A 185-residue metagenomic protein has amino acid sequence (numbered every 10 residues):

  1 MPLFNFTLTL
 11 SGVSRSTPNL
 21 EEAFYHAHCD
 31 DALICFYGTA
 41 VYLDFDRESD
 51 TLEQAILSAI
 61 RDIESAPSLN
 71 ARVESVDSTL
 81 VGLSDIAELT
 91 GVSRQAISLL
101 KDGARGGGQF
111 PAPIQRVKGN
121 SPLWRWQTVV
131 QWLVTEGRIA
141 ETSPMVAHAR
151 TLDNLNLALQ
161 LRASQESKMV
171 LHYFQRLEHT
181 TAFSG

Functional and structural regions predicted by a protein language model:
M1-G12, V81: Short glycine-/aliphatic-rich beta-strand segments at the starts of folded cytosolic domains
S11-D31: Short amphipathic alpha-helix segments
V13-R15, E48-L52, Q127: Helix N-cap motif at beta-to-alpha junctions
D31-P67: Short, intrinsically disordered low-complexity segments
Y37-Y42, R72-D85: Short proline/glycine- and acidic-rich turn/helix-capping motifs at secondary-structure junctions
D77-L100: Polyanion-binding surface elements
V92-S121: Major-groove DNA-recognition helix of helix-turn-helix-type DNA-binding domains
W126-T181: A short, Lys/Arg-enriched interface patch at domain edges and termini
